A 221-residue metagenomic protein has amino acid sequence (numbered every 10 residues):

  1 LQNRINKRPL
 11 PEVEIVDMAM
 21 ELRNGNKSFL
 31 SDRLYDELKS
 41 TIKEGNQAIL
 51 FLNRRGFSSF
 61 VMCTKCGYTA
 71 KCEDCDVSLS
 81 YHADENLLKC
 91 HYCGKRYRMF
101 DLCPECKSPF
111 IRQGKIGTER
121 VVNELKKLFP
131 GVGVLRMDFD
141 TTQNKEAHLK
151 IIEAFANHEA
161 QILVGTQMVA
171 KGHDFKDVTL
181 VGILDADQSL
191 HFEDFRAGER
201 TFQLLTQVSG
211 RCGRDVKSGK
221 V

Functional and structural regions predicted by a protein language model:
L1-V221: Inter-lobe coupling/hinge segments of SF2-like helicase ATPases
